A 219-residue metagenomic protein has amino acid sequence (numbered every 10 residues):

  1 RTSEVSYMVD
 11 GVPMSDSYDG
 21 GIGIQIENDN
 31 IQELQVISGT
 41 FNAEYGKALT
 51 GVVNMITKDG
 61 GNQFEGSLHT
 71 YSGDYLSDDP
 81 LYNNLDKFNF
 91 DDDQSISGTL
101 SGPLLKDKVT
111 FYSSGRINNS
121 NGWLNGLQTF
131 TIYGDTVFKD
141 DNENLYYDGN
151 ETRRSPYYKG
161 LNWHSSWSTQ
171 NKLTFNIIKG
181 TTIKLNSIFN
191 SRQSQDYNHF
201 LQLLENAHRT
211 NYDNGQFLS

Functional and structural regions predicted by a protein language model:
R1-D16, Q32, T50-V52, I56-K58: Extracytoplasmic beta-strand/coil segments of soluble accessory domains associated with Gram-negative outer-membrane
E4, S15, T40-E44, S120: Short beta-strands and strand-coil junctions in structured, solvent-facing domains, enriched
M8, E33, E65-S67, T110-Y112 (+1 more regions): Residue-level detector of the transmembrane beta-barrel scaffold of outer-membrane proteins
V12-G39, L81-D91, G98, N171: Short acidic/polar hinge/loop motifs at secondary-structure boundaries that mediate gating or recognition
Y18-D19, L81-D86, R154-K159, Q202-T210 (+1 more regions): Extracellular loop and loop/strand-boundary signature of outer-membrane beta-barrel proteins
N28-Y71, S95, L105-K108: A beta-strand signature from Gram-negative outer-membrane beta-barrel systems, especially the internal plug domain
S77-N84, L124-F130, N190, D196-L204: Outer-membrane beta-barrel translocator domains and adjoining extracellular loop/strand segments of Gram-negative
N89-Q193, N214-S219: Transmembrane beta-barrel wall of Gram-negative outer-membrane proteins
